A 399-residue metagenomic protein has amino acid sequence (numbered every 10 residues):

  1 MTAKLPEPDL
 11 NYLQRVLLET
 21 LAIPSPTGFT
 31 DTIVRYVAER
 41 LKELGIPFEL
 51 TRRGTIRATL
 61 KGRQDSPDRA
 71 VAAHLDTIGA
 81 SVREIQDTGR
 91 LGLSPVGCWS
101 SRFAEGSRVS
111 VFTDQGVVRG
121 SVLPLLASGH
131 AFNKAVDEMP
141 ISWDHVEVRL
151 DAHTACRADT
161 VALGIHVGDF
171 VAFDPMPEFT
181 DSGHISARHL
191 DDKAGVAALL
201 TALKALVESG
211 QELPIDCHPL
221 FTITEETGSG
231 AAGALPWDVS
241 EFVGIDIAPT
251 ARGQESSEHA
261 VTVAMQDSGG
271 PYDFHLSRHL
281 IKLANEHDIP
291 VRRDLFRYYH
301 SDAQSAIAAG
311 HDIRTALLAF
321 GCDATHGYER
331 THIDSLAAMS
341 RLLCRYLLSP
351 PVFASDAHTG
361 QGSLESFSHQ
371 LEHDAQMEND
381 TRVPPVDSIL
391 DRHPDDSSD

Functional and structural regions predicted by a protein language model:
M1-D399: N-terminal hydrophobic/helix-forming segments and targeting peptides
